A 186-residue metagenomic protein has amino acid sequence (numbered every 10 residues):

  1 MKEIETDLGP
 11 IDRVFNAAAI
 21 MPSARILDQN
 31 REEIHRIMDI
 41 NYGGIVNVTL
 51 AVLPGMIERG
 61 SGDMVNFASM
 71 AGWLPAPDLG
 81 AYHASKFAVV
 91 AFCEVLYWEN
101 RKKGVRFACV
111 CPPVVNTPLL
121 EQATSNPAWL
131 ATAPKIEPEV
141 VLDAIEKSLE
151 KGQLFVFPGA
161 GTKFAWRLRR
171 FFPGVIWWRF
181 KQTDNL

Functional and structural regions predicted by a protein language model:
M1-G9: Conserved amphipathic alpha-helix within the SDR
A17-P22: Conserved NAD(P)H cofactor-binding loop of Rossmann-fold oxidoreductase domains
R25-I26, N30-H35: Substrate-binding pocket helix/loop in short-chain dehydrogenase/reductase
T49, S85: Active-site helix of classical SDR
S69: Residue(s) in the substrate-gating loop at a strand-loop-helix junction that position the organic substrate next
L74, V95-R106: Active-site-adjacent segment of SDR/Rossmann-fold oxidoreductases
C109, W129-A165: C-terminal helical subdomain
